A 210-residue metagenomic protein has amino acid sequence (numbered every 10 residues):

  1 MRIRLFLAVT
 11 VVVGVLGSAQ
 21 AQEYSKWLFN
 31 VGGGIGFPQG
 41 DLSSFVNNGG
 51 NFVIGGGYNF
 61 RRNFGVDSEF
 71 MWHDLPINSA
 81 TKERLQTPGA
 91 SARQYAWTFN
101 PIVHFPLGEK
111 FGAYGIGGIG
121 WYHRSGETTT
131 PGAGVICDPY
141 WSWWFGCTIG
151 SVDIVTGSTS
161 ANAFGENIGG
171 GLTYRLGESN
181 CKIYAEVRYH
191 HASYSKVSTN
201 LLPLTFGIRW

Functional and structural regions predicted by a protein language model:
M1-S25: Cleavable N-terminal export/targeting peptides
Q22-F37: Transmembrane beta-strand segments of Gram-negative outer membrane beta-barrel proteins
Y24-K26, G50, Y58-P139, S179 (+2 more regions): Gram-negative (and chloroplast) outer-membrane scaffold detector with strong preference for beta-barrel transmembrane
V31-I35, I54-Y58, F99-V103, G117-W121 (+3 more regions): Residues on the lipid-exposed face of transmembrane beta-strands in outer-membrane beta-barrel proteins
I35-V53, A161-N162: Surface-exposed strand-loop-strand hairpins of Gram-negative outer-membrane beta-barrel proteins
Q39-S43, K82-A90, V152-S158, H190-Y194: Extracellular loop and loop/strand-boundary signature of outer-membrane beta-barrel proteins
D41-N47, E109, S193-L201: Solvent-exposed loop/turn segments connecting transmembrane beta-strands in outer-membrane beta-barrel proteins
L75-A80, Y174-W210: Predominantly the C-terminal beta-signal and adjacent terminal strand-loop region of outer-membrane beta-barrel
